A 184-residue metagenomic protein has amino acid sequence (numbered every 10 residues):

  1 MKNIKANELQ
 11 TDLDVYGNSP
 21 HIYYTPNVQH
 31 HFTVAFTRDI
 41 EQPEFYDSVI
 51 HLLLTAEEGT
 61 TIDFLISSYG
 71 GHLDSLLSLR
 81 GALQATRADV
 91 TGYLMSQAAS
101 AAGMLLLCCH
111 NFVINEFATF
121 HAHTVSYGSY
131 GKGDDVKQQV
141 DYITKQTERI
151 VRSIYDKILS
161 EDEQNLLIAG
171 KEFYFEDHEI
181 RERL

Functional and structural regions predicted by a protein language model:
M1-M104, C108-L184: N-terminal organellar transit peptides
